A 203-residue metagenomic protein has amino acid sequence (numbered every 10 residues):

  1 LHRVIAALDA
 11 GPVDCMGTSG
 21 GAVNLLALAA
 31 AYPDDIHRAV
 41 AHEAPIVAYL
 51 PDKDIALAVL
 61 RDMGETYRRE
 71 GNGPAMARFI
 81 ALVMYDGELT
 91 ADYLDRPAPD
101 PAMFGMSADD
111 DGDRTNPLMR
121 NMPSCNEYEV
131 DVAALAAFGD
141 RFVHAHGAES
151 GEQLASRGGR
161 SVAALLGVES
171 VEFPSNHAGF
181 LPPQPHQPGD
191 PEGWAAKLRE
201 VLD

Functional and structural regions predicted by a protein language model:
L1-V13: Conserved acidic catalytic loop of the alpha/beta-hydrolase fold
H2, L26, R160: Active-site phosphate/pyrophosphate- and oxyanion-stabilizing loops and adjacent acidic/basic residues in soluble
G11-L50: Conserved hydrolase catalytic core segment
L26, A30, A77, E192 (+1 more regions): Amphipathic alpha-helical segments that line or abut small-molecule/effector binding pockets and mediate allosteric
L50-D54, P182-P185: Short, solvent-exposed loop/turn segments at secondary-structure boundaries
D54-I55, V59-E172: Alpha/beta-hydrolase
L166-D203: Catalytic active-site module of serine/aspartate enzymes centered on a nucleophile-bearing elbow/loop
